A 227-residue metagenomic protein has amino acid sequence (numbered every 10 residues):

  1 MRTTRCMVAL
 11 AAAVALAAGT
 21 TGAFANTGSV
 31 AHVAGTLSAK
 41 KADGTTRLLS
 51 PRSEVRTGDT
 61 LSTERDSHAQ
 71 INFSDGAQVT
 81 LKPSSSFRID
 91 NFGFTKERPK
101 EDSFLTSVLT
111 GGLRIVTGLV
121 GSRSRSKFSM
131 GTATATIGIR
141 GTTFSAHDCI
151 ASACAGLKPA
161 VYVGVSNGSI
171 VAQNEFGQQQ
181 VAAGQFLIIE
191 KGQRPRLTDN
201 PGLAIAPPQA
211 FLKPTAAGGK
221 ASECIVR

Functional and structural regions predicted by a protein language model:
M1-L10: Bacterial N-terminal signal peptides that target proteins for export
R2-T3, G19-T20, S62: Intrinsically disordered/low-complexity terminal segments and short unstructured peptides
A9-G19: Bacterial N-terminal signal peptides
F24-T60, E64-A69, F73-R227: Flexible, surface-exposed loop/linker segments and immediately adjacent secondary-structure boundaries
